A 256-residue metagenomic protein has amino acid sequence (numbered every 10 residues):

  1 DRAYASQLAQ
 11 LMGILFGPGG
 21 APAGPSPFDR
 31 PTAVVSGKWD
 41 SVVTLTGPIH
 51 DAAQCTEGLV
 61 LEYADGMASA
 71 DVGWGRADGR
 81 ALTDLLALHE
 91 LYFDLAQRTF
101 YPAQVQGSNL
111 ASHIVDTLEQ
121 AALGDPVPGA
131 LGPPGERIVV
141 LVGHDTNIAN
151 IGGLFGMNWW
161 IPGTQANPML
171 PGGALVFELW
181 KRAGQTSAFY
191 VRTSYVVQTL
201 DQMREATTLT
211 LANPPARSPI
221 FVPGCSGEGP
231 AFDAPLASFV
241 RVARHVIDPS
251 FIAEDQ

Functional and structural regions predicted by a protein language model:
D1-V139, G143-Q256: Signature for phosphate-centric chemistry
